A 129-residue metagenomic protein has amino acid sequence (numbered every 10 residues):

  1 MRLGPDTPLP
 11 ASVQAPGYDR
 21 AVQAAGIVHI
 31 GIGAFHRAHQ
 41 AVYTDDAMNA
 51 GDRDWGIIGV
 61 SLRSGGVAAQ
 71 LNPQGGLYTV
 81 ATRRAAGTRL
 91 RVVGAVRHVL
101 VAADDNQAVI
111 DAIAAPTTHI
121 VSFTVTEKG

Functional and structural regions predicted by a protein language model:
M1-G129: Non-transmembrane, aqueous-exposed alpha-helical and coiled segments at domain scale
